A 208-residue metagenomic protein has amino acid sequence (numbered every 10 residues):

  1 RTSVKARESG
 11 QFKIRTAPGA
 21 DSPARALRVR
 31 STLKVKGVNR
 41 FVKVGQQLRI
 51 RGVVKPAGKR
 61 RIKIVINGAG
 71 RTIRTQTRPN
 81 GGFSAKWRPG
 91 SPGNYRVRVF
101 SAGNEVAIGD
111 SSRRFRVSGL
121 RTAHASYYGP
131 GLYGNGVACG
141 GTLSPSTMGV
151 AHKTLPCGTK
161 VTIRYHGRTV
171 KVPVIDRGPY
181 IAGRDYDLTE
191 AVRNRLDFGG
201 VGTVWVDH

Functional and structural regions predicted by a protein language model:
R1, G70, T77-S84: Short, solvent-exposed loop/turn segments in extracellular or other extracytoplasmic domains
T2-V4, G19-T32, R74-T75, W87 (+1 more regions): Edge beta-strands of extracellular beta-sandwich domains
S3-Q11, W87-N94: Surface-exposed, short loops/turns at beta-strand junctions within beta-sandwich domains
S9-K13, R49, N94-R96, K160: Short, conserved beta-strand segments of beta-strand-rich sandwich/propeller modules, principally
R40-Q46: Short, solvent-exposed loop/linker segments at the N-terminal edge of repeated beta-sheet extracellular domains
F41, K86-F100, I108-H208: Secreted/periplasmic proteins
L48-P56: Aromatic/hydrophobic beta-strand junction motif of beta-rich domains
K63-R74: Short amphipathic beta-strand segments in non-cytosolic proteins
